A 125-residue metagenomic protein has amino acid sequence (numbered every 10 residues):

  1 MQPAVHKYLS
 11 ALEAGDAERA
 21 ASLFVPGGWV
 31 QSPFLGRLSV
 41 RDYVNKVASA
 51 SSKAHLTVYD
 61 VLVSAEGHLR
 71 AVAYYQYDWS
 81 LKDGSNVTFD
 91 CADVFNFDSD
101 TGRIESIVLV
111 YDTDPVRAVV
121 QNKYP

Functional and structural regions predicted by a protein language model:
M1-P26: Short acidic-aromatic low-complexity motifs
A17-R70: A solvent-exposed, acidic/Ser-Thr-rich amphipathic alpha-helical stretch
F24, Y77-W79, Y111: Short beta-strand segments enriched in hydrophobic/aromatic residues within well-folded beta-rich domains
W29, S85, G102-R103: Residue-level signal for well-ordered, solvent-exposed loop/turn and beta-edge residues enriched in charged/polar side
V44, T57-V63, Y77, D90-F97: Hydrophobic/aromatic beta-strand elements that line small-molecule binding cavities or substrate pockets in beta-rich
K53, D78-T88: Short, cysteine-centered beta-strand-loop-beta hairpins and adjacent loop/turn segments enriched in charged/polar
R70-Y77: Short, well-ordered beta-strand segments in beta-rich or mixed alpha/beta enzyme and ligand-binding folds
D90-P125: Short beta-strand edge/turn micro-motifs at domain boundaries
